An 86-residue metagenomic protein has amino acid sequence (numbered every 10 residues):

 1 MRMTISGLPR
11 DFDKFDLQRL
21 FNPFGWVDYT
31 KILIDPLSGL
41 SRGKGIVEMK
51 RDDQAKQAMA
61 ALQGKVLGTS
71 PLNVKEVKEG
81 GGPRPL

Functional and structural regions predicted by a protein language model:
M1-P23, D28-R42, M49-L86: Intrinsically disordered, low-complexity RNA-binding regions enriched in Gly/Arg/Ser/Tyr
